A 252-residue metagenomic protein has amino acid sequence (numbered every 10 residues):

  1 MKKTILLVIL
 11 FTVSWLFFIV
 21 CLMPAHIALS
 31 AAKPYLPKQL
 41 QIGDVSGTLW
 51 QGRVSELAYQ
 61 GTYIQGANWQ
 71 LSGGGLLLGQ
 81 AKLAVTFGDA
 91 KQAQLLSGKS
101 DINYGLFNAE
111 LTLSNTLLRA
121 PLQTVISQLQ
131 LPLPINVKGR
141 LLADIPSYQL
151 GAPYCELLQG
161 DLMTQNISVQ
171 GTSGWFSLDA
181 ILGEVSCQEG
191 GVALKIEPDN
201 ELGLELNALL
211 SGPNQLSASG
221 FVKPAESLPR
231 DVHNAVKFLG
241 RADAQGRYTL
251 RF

Functional and structural regions predicted by a protein language model:
K2-L10, L29, K33-Y35, F176-F252: Extended terminal
T4-P24: Hydrophobic membrane-insertion alpha-helices, especially the h-region of bacterial N-terminal signal peptides
A25-D44: Alpha-helical transmembrane signal-anchor/signal-peptide segments
L40-P134, P146: N-terminal beta-strand/beta-hairpin edge segment
S55-L57, N68-Q70, T86, L142-D144 (+4 more regions): Residue-level recognition of well-ordered beta-strand positions that form the cores of beta-sheet-rich folds across
L83, L158-G160, A218: Transmembrane beta-strands of outer-membrane beta-barrel proteins
D89, L117, N166-S168, N200 (+1 more regions): Transmembrane beta-strands of outer-membrane beta-barrel pores
I135, R140-N207: Solvent-exposed beta-strand/coil patches in large extracellular/periplasmic or lumenal scaffold regions
